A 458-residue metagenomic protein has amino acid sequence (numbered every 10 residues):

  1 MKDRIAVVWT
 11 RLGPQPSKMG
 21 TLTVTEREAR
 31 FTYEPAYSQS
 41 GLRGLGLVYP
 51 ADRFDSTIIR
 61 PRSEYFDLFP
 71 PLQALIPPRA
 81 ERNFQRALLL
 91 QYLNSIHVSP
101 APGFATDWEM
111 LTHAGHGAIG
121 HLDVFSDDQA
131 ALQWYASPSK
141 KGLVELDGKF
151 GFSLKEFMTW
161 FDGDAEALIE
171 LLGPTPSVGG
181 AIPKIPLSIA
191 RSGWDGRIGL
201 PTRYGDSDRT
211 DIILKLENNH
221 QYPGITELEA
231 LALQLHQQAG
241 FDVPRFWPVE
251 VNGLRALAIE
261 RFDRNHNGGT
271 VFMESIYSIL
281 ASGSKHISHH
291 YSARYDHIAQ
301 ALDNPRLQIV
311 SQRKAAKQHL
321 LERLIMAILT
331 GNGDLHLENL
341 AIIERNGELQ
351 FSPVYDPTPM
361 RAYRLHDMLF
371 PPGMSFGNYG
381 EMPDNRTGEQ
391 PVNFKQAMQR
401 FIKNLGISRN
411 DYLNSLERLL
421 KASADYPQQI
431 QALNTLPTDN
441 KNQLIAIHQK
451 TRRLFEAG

Functional and structural regions predicted by a protein language model:
M1-L337, A341-G458: Anionic ligand-binding catalytic core segments
